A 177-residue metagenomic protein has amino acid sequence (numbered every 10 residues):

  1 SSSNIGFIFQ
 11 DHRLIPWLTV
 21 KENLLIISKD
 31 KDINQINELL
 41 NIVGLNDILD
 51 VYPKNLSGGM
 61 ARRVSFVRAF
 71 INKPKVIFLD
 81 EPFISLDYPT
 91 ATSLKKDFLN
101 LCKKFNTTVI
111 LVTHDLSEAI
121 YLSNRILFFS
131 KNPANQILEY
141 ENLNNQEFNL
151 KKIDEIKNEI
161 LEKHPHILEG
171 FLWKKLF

Functional and structural regions predicted by a protein language model:
I8, F66: Hydrophobic anchor residue at the start of the ABC signature
I33-I48, L99-N100: Conserved ABC ATPase "signature" region
Y52-L56, M60: Conserved ABC ATPase signature
K73: Conserved catalytic motifs of ABC-family nucleotide-binding domains
I77-E81: Catalytic Walker B motif of ABC-type/P-loop ATPase nucleotide-binding domains
A91-F105: Helical segment within the ABC ATPase nucleotide-binding domain
N106-V112: Conserved H-loop
